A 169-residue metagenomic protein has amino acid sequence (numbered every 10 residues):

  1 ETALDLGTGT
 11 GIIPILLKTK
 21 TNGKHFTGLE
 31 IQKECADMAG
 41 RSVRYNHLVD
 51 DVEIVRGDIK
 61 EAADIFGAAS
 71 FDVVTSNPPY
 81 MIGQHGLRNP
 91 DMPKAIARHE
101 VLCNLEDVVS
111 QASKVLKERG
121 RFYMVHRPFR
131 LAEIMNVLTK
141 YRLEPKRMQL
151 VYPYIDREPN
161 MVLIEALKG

Functional and structural regions predicted by a protein language model:
E1-S76, M81-L87: Conserved SAM/SAH cofactor-binding pocket of Class I
E30, E100, E165: Acidic-residue sensor for enzyme active/binding pockets
G67, H85-R88, V137, P159-M161: Short aromatic-enriched loop/helix-cap "lid" or pocket-rim segments at secondary-structure transitions that line
P78-D107: Mobile active-site "lid"/loop adjacent to the S-adenosyl-L-methionine
L102-P159: Conserved Class I SAM-dependent methyltransferase catalytic core
E158-G169: SAM/dcSAM-binding transferase cores
